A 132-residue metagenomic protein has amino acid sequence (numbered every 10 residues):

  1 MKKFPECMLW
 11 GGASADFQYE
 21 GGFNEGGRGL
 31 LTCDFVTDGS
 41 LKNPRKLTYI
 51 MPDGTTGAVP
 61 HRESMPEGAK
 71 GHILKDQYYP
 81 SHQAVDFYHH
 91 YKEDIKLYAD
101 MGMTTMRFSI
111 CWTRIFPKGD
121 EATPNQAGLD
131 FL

Functional and structural regions predicted by a protein language model:
M1-L132: Non-catalytic accessory regions flanking glycosidase/transglycosidase catalytic cores in CAZymes
